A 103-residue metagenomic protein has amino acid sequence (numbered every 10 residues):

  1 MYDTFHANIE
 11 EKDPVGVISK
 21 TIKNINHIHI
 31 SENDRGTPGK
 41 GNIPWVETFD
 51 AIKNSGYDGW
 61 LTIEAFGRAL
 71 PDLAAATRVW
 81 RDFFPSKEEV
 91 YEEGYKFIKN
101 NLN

Functional and structural regions predicted by a protein language model:
M1-N103: Histidine-acidic metal/acid-base catalytic patches
